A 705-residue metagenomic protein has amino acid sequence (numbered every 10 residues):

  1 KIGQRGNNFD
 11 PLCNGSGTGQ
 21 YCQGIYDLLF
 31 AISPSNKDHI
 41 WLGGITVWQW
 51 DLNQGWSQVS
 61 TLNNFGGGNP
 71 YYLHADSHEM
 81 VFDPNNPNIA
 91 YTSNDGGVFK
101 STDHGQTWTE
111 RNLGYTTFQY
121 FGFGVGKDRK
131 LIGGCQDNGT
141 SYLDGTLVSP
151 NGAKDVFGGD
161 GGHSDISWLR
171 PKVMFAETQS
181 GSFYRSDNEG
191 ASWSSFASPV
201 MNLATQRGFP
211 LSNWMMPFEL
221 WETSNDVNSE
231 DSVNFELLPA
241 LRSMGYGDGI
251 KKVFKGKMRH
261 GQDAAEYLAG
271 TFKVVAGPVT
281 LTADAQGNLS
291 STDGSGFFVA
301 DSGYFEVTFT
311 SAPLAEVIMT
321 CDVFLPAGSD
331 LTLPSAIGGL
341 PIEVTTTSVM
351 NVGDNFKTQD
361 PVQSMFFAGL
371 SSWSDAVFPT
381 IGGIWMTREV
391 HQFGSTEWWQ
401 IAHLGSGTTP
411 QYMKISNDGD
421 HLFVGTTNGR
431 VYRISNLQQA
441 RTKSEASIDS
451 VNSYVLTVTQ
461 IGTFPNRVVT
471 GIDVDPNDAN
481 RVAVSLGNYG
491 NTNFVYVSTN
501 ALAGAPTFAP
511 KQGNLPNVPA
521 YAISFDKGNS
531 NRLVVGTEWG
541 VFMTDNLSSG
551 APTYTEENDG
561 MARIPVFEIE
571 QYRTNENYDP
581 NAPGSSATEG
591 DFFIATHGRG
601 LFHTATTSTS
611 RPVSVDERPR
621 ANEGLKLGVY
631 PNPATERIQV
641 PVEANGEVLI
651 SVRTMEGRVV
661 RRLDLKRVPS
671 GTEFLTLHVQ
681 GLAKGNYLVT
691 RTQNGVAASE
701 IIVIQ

Functional and structural regions predicted by a protein language model:
K1-A240, A327, T332-S608: Beta-propeller blade termini and top-face loops
G55-S57, Q106-T107, A191-S192, N288 (+5 more regions): Residue-level signal for well-ordered, solvent-exposed loop/turn and beta-edge residues enriched in charged/polar side
D95, Q286, S302, D418 (+4 more regions): Residue-level recognition of short loop/turn positions
S232-S295, V299-A327: Extended beta-strand solenoid/passenger and fiber regions
V299-A300, G560-R563, K666-G671: Short proline/glycine- and polar residue-rich coil/turn motifs
F305-T310, P326, S348-K357, T676-Q680: Signal that preferentially marks extracellular ectodomain short beta-strand elements of beta-sandwich modules
T607-E623: Low-complexity, Pro/Thr/Ser/Gly/Ala-rich linker/spacer regions in secreted, extracellular modular proteins
R618-Y630, A634-Q705: C-terminal outer-membrane/trafficking sorting elements
